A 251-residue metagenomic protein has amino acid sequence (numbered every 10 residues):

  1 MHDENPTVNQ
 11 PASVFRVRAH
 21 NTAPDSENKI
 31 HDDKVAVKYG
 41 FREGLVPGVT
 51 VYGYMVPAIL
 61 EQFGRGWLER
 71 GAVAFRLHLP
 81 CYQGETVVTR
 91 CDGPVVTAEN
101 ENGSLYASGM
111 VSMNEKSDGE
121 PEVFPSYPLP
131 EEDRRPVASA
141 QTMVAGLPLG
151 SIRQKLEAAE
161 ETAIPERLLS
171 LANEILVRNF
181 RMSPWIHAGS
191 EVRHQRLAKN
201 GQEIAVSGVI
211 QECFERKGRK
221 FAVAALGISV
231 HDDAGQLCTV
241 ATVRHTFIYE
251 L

Functional and structural regions predicted by a protein language model:
M1-A19, L77-A140, L197-L251: HotDog/MaoC-like acyl-thioester-processing domains
H2-R70, K116-G189: Hot-dog-fold acyl-thioester-processing enzymes
G71-F75: Long, charged, glycine-rich C-terminal linkers/tails
A159-S229: Structured core of small recognition/catalytic domains
